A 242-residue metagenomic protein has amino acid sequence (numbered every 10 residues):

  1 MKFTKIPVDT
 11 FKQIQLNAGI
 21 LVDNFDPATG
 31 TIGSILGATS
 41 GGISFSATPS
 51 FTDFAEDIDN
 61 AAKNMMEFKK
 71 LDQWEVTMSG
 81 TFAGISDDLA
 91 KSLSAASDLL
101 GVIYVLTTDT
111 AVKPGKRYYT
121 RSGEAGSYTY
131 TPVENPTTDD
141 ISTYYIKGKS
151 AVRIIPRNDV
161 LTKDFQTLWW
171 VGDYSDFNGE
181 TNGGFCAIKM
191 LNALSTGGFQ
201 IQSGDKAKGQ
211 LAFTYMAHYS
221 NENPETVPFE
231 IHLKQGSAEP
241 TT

Functional and structural regions predicted by a protein language model:
M1-S94, Y118-R121, N192-Q210: Solvent-exposed edge beta-strands and adjacent loop segments that serve as assembly or binding interfaces
M1-T4, D87-L100, Y145-N158: Charged, amphipathic alpha-helical segments
G30-G33, A61-N64, D109-T110, P136-T138 (+1 more regions): Surface-exposed ligand/attachment interfaces on beta-rich extracellular proteins
T77-T81, T167-V171, A212-M216: Beta-strand secondary-structure signal
G101-G148: Extended beta-strand solenoid/passenger and fiber regions
D109, S122-E124, V171-G183, S220-E222: Short, flexible beta-strand-to-coil junctions
R153-N182: Phosphate/anion-contacting hairpin/loop surfaces
G184-T242: Mixed-charge, glycine-accented linear interaction segment located at domain edges/termini
